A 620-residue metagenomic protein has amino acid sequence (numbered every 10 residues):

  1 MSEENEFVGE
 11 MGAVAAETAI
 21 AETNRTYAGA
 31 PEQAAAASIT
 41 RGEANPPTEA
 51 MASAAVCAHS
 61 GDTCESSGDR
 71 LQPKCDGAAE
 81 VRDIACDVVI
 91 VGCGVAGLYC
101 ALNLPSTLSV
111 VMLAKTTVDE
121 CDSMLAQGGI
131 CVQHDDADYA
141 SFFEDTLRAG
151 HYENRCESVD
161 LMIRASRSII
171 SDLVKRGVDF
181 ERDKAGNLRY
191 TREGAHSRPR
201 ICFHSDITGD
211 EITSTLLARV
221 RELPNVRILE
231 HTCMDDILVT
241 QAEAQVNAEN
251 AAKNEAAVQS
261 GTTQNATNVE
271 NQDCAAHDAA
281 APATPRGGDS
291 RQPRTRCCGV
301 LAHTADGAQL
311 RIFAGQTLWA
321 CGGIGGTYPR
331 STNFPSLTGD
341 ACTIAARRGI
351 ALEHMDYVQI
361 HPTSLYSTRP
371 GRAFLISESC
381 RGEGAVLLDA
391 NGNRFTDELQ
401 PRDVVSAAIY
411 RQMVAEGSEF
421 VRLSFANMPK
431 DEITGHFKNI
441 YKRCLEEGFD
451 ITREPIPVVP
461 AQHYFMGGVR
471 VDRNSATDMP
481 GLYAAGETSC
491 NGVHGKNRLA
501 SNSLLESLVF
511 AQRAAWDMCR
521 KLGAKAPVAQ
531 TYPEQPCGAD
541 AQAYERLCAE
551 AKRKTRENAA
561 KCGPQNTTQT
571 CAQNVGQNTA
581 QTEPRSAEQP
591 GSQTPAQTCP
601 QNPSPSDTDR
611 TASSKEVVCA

Functional and structural regions predicted by a protein language model:
M1-V88, S106-T107: Extreme N-terminal leader/targeting segments of oxidoreductases
C57, D69-C86, T117-D119, M124-I130 (+9 more regions): Glycine- and aromatic-enriched mobile tails/lids
I84-C86, G307-Q316, D478: Core beta-strand elements of the Rossmann-like FAD/NAD(P) dinucleotide-binding domain in flavoenzyme oxidoreductases
V88-M112: N-terminal Rossmann-like FAD-binding beta1-loop-alpha1 element of flavoenzymes
V118, I344, I350-I456, D517-C519 (+2 more regions): An anion/pyrophosphate-binding glycine-rich loop and adjacent beta-alpha core in soluble alpha-beta enzymes
C131-M162: Glycine-rich active-site loop/strand segments that organize a redox cofactor
K175-V246, P285, D289-A308, F313 (+3 more regions): Conserved redox-cofactor binding core of oxidoreductases
Q316-P370, F374, N502-R513: Glycine-rich loop(s) and the adjacent beta-strand/alpha-helix scaffold that form part
